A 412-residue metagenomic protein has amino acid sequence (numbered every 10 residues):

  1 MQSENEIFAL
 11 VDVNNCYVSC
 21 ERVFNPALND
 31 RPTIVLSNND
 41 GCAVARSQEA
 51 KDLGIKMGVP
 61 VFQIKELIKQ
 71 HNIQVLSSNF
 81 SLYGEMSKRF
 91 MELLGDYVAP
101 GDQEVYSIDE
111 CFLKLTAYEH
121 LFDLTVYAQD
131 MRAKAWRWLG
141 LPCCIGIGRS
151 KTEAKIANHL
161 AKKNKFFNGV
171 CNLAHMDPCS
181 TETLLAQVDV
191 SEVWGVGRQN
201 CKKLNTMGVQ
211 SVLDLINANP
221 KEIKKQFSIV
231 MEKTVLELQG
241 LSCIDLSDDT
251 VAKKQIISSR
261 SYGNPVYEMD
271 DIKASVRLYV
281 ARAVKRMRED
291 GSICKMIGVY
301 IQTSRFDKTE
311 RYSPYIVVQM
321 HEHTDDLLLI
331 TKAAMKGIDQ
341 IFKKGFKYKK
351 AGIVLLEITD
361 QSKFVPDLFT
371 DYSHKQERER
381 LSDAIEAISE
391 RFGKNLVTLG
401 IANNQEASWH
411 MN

Functional and structural regions predicted by a protein language model:
M1-I108, F112, L238: Residues that scaffold, gate, or flank divalent-cation-dependent active/transport sites
C20-V23, A45-Q48, E153-A161, S228 (+2 more regions): Short acidic, glycine/serine/threonine-rich loops at helix termini
Y106-E110, G148-K151, S292-M296, F346-K350: Short Gly/Ser/Thr- and Asp/Glu-enriched loop/turn motifs at secondary-structure junctions
F112-R132, G208: Catalytic palm subdomain of template-directed nucleic-acid polymerases, centered on the conserved carboxylate motif
Y127-D189: Long, highly charged, low-complexity intrinsically disordered interaction regions that mediate electrostatic DNA/RNA
E192, K202-K347, K363: DNA-contacting surface of Y-family translesion DNA polymerases
S313, Q319-N412: Acidic, metal-coordinating catalytic segment for phosphate/diphosphate chemistry, firing primarily on the Nudix
